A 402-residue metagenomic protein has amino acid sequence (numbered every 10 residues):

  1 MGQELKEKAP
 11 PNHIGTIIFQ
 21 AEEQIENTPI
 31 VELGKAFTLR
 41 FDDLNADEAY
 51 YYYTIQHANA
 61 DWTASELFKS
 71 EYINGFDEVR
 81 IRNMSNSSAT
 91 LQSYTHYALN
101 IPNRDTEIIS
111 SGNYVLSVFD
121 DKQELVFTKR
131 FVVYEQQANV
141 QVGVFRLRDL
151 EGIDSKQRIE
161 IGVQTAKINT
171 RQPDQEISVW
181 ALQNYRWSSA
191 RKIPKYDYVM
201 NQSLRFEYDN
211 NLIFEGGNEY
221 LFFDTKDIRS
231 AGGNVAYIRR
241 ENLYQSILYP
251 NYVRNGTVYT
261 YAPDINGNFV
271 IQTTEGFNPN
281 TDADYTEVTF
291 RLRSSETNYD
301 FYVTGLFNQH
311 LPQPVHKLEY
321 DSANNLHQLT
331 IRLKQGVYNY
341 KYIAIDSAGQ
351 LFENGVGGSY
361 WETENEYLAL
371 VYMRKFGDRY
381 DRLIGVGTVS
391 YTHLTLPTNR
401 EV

Functional and structural regions predicted by a protein language model:
M1-E32, E135-L150, D264-G276: Short, compositionally biased P/S/T/A/G/V-rich stretches that sit at domain boundaries
L5, V133-K156, W361-I384: Low-complexity, Pro/Ser/Thr- and charge-rich linker/hinge segments at domain boundaries
G15-H57, I153-V163, N278-T289: Contiguous beta-strand segments within globular domains
I73-Y97, W187-P194, E287-Q335, S347-R374: Aromatic-rich carbohydrate-binding modules that target alpha-glucans
A89-I101, M200-E219, A323-Q328: Aromatic sugar-binding surface patches on proteins that engage polysaccharides or sugar-phosphate polymers
D120-V126, R229-G232, D346-G355: Short acidic/polar inter-strand loop motif in beta-rich domains
P250-T297: Basic K/R-rich, polyanion-interacting modules in nucleoproteins and related proteins
T392-T398: Conserved small/polar residues in nucleotide/adenosyl-binding loops
